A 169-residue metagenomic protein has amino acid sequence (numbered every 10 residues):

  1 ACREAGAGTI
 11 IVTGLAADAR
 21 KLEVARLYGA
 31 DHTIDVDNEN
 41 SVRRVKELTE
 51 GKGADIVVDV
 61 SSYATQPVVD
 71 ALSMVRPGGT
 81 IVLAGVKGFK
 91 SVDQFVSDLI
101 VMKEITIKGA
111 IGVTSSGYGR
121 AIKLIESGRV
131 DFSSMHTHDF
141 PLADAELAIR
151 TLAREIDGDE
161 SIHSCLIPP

Functional and structural regions predicted by a protein language model:
A1, V69-A71, V96: A short acidic, amphipathic alpha-helical/loop segment
A1-E39, R43: Mid-domain Rossmann-like dinucleotide-binding core that forms the NAD(H)/NADP(H) cofactor-binding site
T13-D18, K87, V113, P169: Residues in the short beta-alpha loop(s) of Rossmann-like NAD(P)-binding domains
A30, G53-A54, A145: Local beta-strand N-terminus motif with an aromatic residue
E39-N40, E47, V58, V69-S73 (+2 more regions): C-terminal hydrophobic helical "lid"/dimerization subdomain of Rossmann-like NAD(P)H-dependent oxidoreductases
L48-K52: Glycine-rich phosphate-binding loop signature in dinucleotide/nucleotide-binding domains
I56-D59, M74-S91, I107-K108: ADP-ribose/adenylate-binding Rossmann-like module
T65, G85-E104, S116-K123: Rossmann-fold NAD(P)-binding glycine/threonine-rich loop
